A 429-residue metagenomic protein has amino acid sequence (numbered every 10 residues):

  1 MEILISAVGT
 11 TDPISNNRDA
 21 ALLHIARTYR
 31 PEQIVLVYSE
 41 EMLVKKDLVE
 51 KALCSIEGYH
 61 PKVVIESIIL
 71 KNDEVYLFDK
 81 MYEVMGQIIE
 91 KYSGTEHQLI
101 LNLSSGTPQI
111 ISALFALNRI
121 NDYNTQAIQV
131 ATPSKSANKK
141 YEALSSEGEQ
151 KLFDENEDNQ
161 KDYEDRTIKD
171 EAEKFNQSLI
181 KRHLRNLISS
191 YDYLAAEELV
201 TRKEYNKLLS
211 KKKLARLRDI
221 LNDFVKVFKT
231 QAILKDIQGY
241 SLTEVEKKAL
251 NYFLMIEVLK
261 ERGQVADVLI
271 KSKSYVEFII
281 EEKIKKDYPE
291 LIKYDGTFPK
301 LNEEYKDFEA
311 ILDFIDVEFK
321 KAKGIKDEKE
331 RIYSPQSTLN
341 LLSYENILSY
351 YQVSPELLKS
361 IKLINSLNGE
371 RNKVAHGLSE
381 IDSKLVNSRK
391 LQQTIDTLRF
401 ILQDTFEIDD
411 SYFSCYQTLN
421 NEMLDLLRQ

Functional and structural regions predicted by a protein language model:
M1-Q98, Q109-Q429: Long, low-complexity, Lys/Arg-enriched
L101: Conformationally flexible catalytic loops at phosphate/diphosphate-handling active centers
S105-T107: Terminal helix-to-tail segments of small alpha-helical proteins
